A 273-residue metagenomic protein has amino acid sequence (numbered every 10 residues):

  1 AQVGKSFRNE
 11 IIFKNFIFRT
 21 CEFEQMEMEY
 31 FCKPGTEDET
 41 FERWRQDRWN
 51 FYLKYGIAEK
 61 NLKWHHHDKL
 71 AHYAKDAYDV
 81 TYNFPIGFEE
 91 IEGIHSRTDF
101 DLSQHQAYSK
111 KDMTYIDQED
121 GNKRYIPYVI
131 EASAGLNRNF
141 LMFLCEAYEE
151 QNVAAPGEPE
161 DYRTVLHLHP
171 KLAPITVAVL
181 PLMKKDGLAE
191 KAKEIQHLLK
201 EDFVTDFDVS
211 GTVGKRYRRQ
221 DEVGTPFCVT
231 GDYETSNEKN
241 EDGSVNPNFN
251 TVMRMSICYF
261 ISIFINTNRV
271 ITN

Functional and structural regions predicted by a protein language model:
A1-N273: NTP/phosphate- and nucleic-acid-binding module
